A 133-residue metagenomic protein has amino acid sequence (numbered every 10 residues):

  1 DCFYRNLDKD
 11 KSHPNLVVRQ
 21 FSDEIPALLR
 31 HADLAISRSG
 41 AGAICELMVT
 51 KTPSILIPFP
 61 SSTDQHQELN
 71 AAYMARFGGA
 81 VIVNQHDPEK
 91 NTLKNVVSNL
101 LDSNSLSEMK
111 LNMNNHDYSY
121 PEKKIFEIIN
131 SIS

Functional and structural regions predicted by a protein language model:
C2-S133: Nucleotide-activated sugar donor-binding and catalytic core shared by glycosyltransferases and related lipid-linked
